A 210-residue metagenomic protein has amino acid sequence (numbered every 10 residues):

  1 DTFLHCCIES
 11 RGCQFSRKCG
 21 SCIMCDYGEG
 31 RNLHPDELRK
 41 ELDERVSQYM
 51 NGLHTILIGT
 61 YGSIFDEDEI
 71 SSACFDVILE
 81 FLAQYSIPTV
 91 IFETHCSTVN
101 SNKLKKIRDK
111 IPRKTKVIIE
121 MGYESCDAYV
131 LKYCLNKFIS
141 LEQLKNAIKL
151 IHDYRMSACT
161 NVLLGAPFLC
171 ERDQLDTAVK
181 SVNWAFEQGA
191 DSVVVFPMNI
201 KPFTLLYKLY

Functional and structural regions predicted by a protein language model:
D1-K40: Canonical Radical SAM [4Fe-4S] cluster-binding loop centered on the CxxxCxxC motif and its immediate flanking residues
S21, T55, T89, S157-C159: Residues at the starts of beta-strands that form the adenosine-phosphate
C22, S97-R113, A128-A147, H152-Y154 (+1 more regions): Extended, folded domain segments that form the structural surfaces/walls around functional sites
D26-E41, R45, Y49-I70, L82-N100 (+2 more regions): Core AdoMet radical
R45-N51, I78-Y85, K105-K116, I148-R155 (+1 more regions): Acidic (Asp/Glu)-rich catalytic clusters
D68-D76, N100-I111, R172: Distinct, well-ordered alpha-helical segments
Y129-L135, R172-D173, T204-Y210: Surface-exposed, active-site-proximal loop segments in enzymatic domains
E142-T204: Conserved C-terminal portion of the radical SAM core fold that forms the substrate/S-adenosylmethionine-binding
